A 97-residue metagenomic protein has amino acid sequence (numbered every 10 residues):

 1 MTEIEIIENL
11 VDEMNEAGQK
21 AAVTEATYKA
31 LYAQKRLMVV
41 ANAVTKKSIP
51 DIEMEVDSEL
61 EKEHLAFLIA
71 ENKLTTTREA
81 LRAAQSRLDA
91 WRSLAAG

Functional and structural regions predicted by a protein language model:
M1-G97: Charge-rich amphipathic alpha-helical interaction elements
